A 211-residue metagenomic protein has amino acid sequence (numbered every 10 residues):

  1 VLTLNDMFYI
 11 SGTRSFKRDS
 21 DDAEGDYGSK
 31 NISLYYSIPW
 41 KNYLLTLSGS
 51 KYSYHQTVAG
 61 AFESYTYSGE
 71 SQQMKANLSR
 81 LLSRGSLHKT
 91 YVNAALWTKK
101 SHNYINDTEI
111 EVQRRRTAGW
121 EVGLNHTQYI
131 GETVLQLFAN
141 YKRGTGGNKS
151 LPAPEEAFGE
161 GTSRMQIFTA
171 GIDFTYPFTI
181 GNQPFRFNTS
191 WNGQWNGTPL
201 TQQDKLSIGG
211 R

Functional and structural regions predicted by a protein language model:
V1-Y129: Gram-negative/organellar outer-membrane beta-barrel architecture
Y104-R211: C-terminal outer-membrane beta-barrel translocator/porin domains of Gram-negative envelope proteins and their
